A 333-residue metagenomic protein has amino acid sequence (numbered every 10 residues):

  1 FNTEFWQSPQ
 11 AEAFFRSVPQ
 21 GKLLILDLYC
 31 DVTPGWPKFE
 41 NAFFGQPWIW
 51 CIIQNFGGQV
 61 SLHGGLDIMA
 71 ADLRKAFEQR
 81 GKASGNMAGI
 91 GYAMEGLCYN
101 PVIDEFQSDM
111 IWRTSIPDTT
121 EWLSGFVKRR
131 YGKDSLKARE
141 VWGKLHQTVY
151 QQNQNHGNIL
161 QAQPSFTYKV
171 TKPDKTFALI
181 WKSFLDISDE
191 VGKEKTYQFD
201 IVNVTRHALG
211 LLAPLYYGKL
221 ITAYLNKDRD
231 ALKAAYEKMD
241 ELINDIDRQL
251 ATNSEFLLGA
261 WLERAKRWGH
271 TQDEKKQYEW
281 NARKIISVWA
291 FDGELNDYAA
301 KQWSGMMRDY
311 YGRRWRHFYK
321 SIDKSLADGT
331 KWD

Functional and structural regions predicted by a protein language model:
F1-H146, Q151-N155, Q163-D174, N226 (+3 more regions): Catalytic-core regions of glycoside hydrolase
I103-I111, T205, L209, Y311 (+2 more regions): Short, Φ-rich (hydrophobic/aromatic) sequence segments
W142-L145, W181-F184, L209-A213, Y217 (+1 more regions): Short amphipathic alpha-helical coiled-coil/interface segments
V170-G192, V202-L225: C-terminal substrate/ligand-recognition segments
I187-I201, Q249-R264: Short, solvent-exposed, charged loop/turn and helix-capping segments that join or cap alpha-helices on peripheral
L215, Q277-N281, R314: Non-catalytic C-terminal accessory domains or segments of carbohydrate-active enzymes
A223-A231, S325, G329: Secondary-structure edge/capping motif, primarily at the C-terminal ends of alpha-helices and the immediately following
R308-D333: Extended, compositionally biased alpha-helical segments that mediate assembly or anchoring
